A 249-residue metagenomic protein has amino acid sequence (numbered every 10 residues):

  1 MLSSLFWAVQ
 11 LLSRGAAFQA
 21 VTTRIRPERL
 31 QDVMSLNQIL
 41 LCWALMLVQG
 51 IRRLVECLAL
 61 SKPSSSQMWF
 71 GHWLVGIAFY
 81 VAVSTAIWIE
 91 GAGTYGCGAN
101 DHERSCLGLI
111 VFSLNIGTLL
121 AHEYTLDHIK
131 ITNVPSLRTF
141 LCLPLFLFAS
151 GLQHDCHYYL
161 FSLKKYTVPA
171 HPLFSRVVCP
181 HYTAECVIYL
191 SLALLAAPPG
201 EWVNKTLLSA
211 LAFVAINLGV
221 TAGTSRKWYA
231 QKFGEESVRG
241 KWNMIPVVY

Functional and structural regions predicted by a protein language model:
M1-L137: Acidic, polar low-complexity intrinsically disordered regions
W7-A8, S35, W43, F79 (+2 more regions): Hydrophobic transmembrane alpha-helices
